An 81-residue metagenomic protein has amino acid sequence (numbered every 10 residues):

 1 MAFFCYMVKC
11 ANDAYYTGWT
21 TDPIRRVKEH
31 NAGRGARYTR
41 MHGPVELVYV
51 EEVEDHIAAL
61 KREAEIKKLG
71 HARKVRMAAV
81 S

Functional and structural regions predicted by a protein language model:
M1-K74, A79-S81: GIY-YIG nuclease catalytic motif and its immediate N-terminal context
